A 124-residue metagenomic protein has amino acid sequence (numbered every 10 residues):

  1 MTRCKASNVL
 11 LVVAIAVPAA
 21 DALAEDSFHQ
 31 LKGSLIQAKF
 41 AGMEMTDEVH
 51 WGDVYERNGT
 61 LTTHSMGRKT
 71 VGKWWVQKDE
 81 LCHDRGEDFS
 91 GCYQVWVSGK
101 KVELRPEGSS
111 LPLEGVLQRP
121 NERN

Functional and structural regions predicted by a protein language model:
T2-R3, N8, A20-N124: Lipid interaction determinants
V13-D21: Hydrophobic h-region of N-terminal signal peptides that target proteins for export in Gram-negative bacteria
